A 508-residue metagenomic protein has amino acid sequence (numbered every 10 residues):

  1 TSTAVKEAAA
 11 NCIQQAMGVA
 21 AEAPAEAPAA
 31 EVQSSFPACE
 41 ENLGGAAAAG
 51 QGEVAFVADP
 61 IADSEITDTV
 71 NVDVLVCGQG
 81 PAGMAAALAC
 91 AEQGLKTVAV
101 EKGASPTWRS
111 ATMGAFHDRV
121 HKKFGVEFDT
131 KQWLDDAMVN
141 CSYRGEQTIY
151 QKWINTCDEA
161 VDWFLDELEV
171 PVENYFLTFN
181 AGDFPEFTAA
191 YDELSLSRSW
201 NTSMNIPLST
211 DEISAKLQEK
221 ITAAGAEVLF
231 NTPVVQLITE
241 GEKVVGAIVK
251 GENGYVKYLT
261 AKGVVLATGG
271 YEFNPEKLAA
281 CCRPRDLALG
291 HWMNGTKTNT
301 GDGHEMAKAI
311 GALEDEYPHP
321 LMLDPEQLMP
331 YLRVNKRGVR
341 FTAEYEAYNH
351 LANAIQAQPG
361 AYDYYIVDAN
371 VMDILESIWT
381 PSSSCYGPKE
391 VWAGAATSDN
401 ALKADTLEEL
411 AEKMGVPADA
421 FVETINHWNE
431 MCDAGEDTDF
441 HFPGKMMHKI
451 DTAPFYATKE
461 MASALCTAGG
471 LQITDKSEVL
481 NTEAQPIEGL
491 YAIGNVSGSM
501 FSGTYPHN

Functional and structural regions predicted by a protein language model:
T1, A21-V74: Extreme N-terminal leader/targeting segments of oxidoreductases
T1-P24: Active-site- and interface-proximal helix/loop "cap" or "latch" segments in soluble metabolic and energy-transducing
N42-L43, N155-Y255, P275-E276, I425 (+1 more regions): Conserved redox-cofactor binding core of oxidoreductases
V72-A99: N-terminal Rossmann-like FAD-binding beta1-loop-alpha1 element of flavoenzymes
G103-V126: Conserved N-terminal glycine-rich FAD pyrophosphate-binding loop of Rossmann-like flavoproteins
Q236, A420-T504: A glycine-rich dinucleotide-binding beta-alpha-beta segment and adjacent secondary-structure elements that constitute
E252-Y255, L259-L321, S477, N508: Glycine-rich loop(s) and the adjacent beta-strand/alpha-helix scaffold that form part
H304-M306, I310-V416: An anion/pyrophosphate-binding glycine-rich loop and adjacent beta-alpha core in soluble alpha-beta enzymes
